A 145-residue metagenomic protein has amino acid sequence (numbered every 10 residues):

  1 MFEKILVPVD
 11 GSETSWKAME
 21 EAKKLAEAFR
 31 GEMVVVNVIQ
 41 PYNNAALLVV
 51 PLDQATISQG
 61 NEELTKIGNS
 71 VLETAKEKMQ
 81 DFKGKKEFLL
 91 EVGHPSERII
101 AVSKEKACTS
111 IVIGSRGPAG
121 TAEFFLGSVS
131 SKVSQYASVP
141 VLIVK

Functional and structural regions predicted by a protein language model:
E3-A55, K78: Small/aliphatic-rich secondary-structure junction motif
V36, E87-E91, L142: General small-molecule cofactor/ligand-binding pocket signal
V50-Q54, E105-A107, V129-S130: Short, hinge-like loop/turn segments at secondary-structure boundaries
Q54-N69: A short acidic, glycine-rich active-site loop that binds or catalyzes chemistry on phosphate/adenosine moieties
E77-I111: Structural beta-alpha unit
S110-Q135: Glycine-rich, Arg-bearing micro-motifs that act as flexible, cationic patches
